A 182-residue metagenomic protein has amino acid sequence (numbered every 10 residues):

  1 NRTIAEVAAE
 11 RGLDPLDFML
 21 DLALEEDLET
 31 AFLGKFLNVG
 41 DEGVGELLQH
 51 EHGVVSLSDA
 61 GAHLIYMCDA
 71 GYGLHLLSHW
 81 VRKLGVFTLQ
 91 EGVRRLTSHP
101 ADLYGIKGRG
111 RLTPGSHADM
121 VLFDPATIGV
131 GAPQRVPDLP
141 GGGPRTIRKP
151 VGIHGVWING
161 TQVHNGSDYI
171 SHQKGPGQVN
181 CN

Functional and structural regions predicted by a protein language model:
N1-N182: Active-site microenvironment of metallo-dependent hydrolases
